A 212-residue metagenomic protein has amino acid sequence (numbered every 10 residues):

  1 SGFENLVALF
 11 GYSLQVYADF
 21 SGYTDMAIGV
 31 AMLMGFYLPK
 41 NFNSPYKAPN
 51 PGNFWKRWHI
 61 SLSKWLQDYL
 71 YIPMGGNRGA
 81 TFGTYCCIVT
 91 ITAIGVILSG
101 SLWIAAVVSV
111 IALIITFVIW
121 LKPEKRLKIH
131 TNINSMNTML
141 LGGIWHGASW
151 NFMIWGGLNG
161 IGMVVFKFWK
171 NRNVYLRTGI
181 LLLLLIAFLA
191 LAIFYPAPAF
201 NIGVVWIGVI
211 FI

Functional and structural regions predicted by a protein language model:
S1-I212: Membrane-embedded transmembrane alpha-helical bundles that form the catalytic cores of multi-pass lipid-modifying
